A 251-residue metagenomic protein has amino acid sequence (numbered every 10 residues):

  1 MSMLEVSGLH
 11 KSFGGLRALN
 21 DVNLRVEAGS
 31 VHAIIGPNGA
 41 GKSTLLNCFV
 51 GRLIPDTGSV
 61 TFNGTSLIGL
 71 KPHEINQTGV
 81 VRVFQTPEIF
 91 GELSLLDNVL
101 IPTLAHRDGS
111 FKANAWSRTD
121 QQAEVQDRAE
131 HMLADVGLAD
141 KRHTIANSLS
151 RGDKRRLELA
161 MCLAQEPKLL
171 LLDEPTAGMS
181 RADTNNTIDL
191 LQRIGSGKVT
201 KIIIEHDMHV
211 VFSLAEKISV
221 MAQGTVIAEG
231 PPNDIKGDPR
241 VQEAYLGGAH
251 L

Functional and structural regions predicted by a protein language model:
S2-L251: Glycine-rich phosphate-binding loops of nucleotide-dependent enzymes
